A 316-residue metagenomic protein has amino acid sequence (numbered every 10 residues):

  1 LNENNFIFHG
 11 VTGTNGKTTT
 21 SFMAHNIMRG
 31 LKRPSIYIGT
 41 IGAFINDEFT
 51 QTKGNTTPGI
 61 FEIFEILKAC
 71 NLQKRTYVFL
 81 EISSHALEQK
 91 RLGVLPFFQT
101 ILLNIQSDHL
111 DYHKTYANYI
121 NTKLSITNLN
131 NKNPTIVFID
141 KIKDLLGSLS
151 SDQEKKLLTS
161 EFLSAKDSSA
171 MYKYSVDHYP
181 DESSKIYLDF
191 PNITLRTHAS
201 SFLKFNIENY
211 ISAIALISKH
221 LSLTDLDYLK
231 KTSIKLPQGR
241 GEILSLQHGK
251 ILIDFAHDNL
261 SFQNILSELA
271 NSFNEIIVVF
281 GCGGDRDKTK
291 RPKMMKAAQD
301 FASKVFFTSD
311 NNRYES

Functional and structural regions predicted by a protein language model:
L1-P134, K141-K155, I214, S218 (+1 more regions): Phosphate-binding loop of NTP-binding sites
T40-I41, D310-N312: Short, ordered loop/turn segments at secondary-structure junctions
G42-N46, S183-F190: Short polybasic amphipathic segments
T50-T52, S150-V176: Active-site regions of enzymes building and remodeling cell-envelope glycoconjugates
I101, T135-D140, I277-G281, S303-N311: Short internal beta-strands
K141-S148, R286-T289, R313-S316: Short, charged/polar "capping" segments at the starts of alpha-helices and the immediately preceding loops
P180, F190-K304: Nucleotide phosphate-binding/pyrophosphate-handling subdomain across enzymes that bind or process nucleotide phosphates
